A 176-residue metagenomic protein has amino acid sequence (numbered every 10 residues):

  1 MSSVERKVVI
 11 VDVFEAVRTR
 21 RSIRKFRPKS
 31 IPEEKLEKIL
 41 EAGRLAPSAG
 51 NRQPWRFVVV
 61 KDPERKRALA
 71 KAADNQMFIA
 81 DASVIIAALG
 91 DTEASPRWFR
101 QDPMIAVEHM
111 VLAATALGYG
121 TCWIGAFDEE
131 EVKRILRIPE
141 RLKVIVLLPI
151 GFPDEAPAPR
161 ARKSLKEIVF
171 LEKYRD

Functional and structural regions predicted by a protein language model:
M1-D176: Acidic, surface-exposed loops and disordered segments
